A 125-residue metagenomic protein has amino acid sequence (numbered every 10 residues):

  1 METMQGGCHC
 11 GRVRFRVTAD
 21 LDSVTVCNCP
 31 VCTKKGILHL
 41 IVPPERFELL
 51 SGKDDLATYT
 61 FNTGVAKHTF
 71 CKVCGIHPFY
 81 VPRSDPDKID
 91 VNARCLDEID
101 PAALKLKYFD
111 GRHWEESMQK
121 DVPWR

Functional and structural regions predicted by a protein language model:
M1-G7, R12-R125: A short Gly-Trp-Pro
